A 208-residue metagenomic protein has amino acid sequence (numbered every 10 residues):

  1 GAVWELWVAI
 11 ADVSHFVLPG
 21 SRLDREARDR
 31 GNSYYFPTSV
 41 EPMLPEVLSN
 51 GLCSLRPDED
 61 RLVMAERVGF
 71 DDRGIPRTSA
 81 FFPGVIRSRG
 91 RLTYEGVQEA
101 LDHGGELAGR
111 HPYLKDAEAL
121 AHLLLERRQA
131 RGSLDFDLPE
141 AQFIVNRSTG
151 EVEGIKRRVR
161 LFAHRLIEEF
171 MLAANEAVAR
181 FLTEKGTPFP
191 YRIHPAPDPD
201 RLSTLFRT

Functional and structural regions predicted by a protein language model:
G1-T208: Electropositive polyanion-binding surfaces
